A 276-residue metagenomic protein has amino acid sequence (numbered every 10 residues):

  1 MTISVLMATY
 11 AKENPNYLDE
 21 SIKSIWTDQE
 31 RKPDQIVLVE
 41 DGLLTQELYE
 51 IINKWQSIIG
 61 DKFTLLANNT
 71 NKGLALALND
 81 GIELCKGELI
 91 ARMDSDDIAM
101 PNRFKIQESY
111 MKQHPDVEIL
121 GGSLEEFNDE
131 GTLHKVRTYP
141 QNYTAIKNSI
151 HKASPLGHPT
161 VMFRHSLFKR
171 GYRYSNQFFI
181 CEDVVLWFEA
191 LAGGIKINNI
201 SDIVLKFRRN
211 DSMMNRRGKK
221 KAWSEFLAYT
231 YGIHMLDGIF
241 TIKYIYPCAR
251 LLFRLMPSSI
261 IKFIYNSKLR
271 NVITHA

Functional and structural regions predicted by a protein language model:
T2-S4, W26-L38, D61-T64: Short loop->beta transition adjacent to catalytic acidic/histidine clusters or analogous donor-positioning motifs
V5-A8, P140-K220: Conserved nucleotide-sugar donor-binding catalytic segment
E13-Q29: Short, well-formed alpha-helical segments that are part of the catalytic scaffolds of diverse glycosyltransferases
E40-E50, T70, D94: A conserved acidic beta->alpha catalytic loop
A67-C85, I106: Glycine-rich, basic loop-to-helix element that forms the pyrophosphate-binding segment of sugar-nucleotide handling
I90: Short aromatic/hydrophobic "clamp" motif used to bind/position activated sugar donors
N102-H134: Conserved donor NDP-sugar-binding/catalytic core segment of glycosyltransferases
F207, N215-I239: Catalytic core of nucleotide-sugar-dependent glycosyltransferases
